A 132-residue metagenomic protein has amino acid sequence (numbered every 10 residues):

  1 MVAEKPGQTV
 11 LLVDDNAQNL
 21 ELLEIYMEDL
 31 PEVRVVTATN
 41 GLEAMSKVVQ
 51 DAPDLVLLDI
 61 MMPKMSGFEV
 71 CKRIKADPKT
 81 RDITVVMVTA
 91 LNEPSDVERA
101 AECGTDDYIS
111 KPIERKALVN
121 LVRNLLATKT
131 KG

Functional and structural regions predicted by a protein language model:
A17-V36: Two-component/phosphorelay signaling modules centered on CheY-like receiver
T37-L55: Acidic, metal-coordinating helix/loop segments flanking the phosphotransfer/catalytic sites of two-component signaling
M62: Receiver (REC) domain active-site loop signature in two-component systems and cognate sites in sensor histidine kinases
I113-V122: C-terminal output helix
